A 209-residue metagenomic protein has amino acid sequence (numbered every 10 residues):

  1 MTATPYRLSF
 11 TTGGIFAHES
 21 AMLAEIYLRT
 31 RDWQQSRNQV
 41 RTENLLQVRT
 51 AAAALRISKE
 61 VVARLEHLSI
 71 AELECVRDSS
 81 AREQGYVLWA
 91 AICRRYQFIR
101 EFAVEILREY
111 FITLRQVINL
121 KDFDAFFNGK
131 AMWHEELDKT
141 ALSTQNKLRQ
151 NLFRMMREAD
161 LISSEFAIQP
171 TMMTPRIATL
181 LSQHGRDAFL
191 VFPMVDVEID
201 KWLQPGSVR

Functional and structural regions predicted by a protein language model:
M1-Y86: Eukaryotic partner-binding/assembly regions in large regulatory complexes
S9, G13, A17, I26 (+5 more regions): Leucine-rich, amphipathic alpha-helical/linker segments
S20, I99-R100, V104, L120 (+1 more regions): Short, leucine-enriched amphipathic alpha-helices that occur as contiguous helical runs
I26, E105-E109, F126: Short amphipathic alpha-helical elements of helix-turn-helix/winged-helix folds
V87-A90, R94-V117: Positively charged, polyanion-binding regions of nucleic-acid-associated proteins
L107, F111, A131-T140: Long, low-complexity intrinsically disordered regions
N119-W133: DNA-recognition alpha helix
D138-R209: Accessory, usually C-terminal, subdomains that scaffold auxiliary metal cofactors
